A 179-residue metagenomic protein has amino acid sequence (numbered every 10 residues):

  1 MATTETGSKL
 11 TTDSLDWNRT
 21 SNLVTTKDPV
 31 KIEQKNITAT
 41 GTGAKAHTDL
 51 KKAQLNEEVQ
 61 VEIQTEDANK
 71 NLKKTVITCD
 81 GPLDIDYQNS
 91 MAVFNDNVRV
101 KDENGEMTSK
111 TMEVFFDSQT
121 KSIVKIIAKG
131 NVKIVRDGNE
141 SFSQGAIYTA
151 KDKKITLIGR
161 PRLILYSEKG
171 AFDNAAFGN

Functional and structural regions predicted by a protein language model:
M1-N179: N-terminal amphipathic/hydrophobic interface segments
